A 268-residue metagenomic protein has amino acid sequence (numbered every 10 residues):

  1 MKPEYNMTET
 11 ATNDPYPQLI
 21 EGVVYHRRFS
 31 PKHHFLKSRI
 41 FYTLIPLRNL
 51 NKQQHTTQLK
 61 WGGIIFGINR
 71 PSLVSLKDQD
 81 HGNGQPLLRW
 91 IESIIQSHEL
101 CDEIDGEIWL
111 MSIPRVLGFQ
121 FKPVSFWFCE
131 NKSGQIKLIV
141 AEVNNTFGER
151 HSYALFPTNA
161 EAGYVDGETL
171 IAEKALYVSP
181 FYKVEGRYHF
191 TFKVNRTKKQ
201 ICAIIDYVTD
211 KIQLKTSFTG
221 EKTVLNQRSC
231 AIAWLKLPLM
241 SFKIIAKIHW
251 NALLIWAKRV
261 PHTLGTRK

Functional and structural regions predicted by a protein language model:
K2-K268: Mature, function-bearing regions of proteins
